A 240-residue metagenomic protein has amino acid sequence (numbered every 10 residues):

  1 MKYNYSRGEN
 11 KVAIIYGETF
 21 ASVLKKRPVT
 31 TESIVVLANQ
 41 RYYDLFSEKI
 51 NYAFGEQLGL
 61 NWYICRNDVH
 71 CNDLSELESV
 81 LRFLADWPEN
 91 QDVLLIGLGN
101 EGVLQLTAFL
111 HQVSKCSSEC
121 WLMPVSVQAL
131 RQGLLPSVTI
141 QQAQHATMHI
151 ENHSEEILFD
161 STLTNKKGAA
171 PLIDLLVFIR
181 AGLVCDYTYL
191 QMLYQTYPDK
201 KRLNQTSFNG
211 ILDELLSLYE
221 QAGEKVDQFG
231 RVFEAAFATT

Functional and structural regions predicted by a protein language model:
M1-V93, A169: ATP/NTP phosphate-donor binding region
F46-E48, L106-A108, Q132: Short glycine-/acidic-enriched loop or helix-start segments at secondary-structure transitions that form or flank
R66-D68, L98-N100, E234-F237: Glycine-rich beta-strand-to-loop/alpha-helix junction loops that act as flexible
L77-F83, N100, Q112-V113, Q128-Q132: Hydrophobic, well-ordered secondary-structure scaffolds
V80, T107-H111, F178, A236-T240: Buried hydrophobic packing segments
P88-L110, S114-V125: A short, small-residue-rich loop immediately preceding and capping a beta-strand
Q112-K201: A glycine/threonine-rich phosphate-anchoring loop and its flanking beta-alpha core in nucleotide/phosphate-binding
K200-T240: Active-site segments that bind and position negatively charged phosphate/pyrophosphate groups
